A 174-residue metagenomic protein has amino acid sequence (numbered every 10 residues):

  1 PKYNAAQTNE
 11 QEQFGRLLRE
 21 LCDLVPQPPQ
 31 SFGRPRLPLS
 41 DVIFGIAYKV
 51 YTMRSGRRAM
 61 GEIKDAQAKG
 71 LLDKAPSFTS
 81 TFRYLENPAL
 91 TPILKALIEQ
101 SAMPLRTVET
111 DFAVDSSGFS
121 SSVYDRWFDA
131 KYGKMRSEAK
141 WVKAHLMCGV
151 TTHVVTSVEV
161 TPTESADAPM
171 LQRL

Functional and structural regions predicted by a protein language model:
P1-Q7, K74-E86: Charged/polar, low-hydrophobicity segments characteristic of intrinsically disordered regions and flexible loops
K2-Y51: Basic, short loop/linker segments at the boundary and entry of helix-turn-helix/winged-helix-like folds
E10-L17, S77, L90-I93, D167: Alpha-helical structural motif
R16-D23, A68-D73, A96-E99: Polar/charged alpha-helical tracts
D23, Q27, Y51-S55, D65-L72 (+1 more regions): Short helix-loop boundary/capping segments at the starts of domains
F32-L37, R54, K64-S80: Short, basic interhelical loop/turn and adjoining N-cap of the next helix at nucleic-acid- or acidic-partner-contacting
R34-P35, L39, I43, Y51 (+1 more regions): Polybasic low-complexity intrinsically disordered regions
